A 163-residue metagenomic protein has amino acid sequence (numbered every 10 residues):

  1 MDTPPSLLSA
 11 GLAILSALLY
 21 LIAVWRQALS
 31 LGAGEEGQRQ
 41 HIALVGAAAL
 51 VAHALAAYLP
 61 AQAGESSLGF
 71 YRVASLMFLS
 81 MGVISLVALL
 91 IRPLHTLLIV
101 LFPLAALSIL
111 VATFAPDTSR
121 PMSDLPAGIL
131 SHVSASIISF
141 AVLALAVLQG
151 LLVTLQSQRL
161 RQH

Functional and structural regions predicted by a protein language model:
M1-Y20, A135-L143: Hydrophobic transmembrane alpha-helical segments in integral membrane proteins
L7-L18, E65-L79: Structural signature of hydrophobic alpha-helical transmembrane segments
A10-A33, L145, Q149: N-terminal signal-anchor/start-transfer transmembrane helix
S16-A28, A47-A57, L76-A88: Central hydrophobic cores of alpha-helical transmembrane segments in multi-pass inner-membrane proteins across all
V24-L44, R159: Membrane-interface helix-loop junction between the first two transmembrane segments
E36-G46, Y71-S75, H95-A106: Cytoplasmic-side transmembrane-helix entry/capping segments in multi-pass membrane proteins
V45-A61, S108-T113: A generic, lipid-embedded transmembrane alpha helix
L89-L143: Hydrophobic alpha-helical segments and helix pairs
